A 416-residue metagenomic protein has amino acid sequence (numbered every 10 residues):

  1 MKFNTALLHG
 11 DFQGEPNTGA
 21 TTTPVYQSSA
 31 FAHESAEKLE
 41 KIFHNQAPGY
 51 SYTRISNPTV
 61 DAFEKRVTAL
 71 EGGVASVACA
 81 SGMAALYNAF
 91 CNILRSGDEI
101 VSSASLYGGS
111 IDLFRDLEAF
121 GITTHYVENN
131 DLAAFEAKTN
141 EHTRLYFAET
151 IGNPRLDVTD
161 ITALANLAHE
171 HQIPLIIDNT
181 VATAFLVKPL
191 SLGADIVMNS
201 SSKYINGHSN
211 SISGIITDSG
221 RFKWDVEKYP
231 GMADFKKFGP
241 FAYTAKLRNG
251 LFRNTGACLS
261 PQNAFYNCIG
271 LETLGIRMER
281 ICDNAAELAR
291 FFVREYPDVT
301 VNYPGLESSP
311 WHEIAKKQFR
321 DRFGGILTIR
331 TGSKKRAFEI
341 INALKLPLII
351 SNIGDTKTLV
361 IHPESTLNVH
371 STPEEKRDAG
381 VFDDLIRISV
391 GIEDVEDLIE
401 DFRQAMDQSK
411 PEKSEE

Functional and structural regions predicted by a protein language model:
M1-A47, E415-E416: N-terminal glycine-rich, Lys/His-bearing helix-loop that initiates the first secondary-structure elements of many
K2-N4, G10, P58, G354-D355 (+1 more regions): Positively charged, small/polar-rich N-terminal and surface patches that mediate targeting and assembly and bind
L7-P16, S76-Y296: Conserved PLP-enzyme active-site core in the AAT-like
A30, D218-F222, T331-K335: Short loop segments at secondary-structure junctions
A30, S35-Y87, G109-D116: Conserved N-terminal alpha-helix of the aminotransferase class I/II PLP-enzyme fold
R115-D116, T124-H125, E141-R144, K335 (+2 more regions): PLP-dependent enzyme catalytic core of the Aspartate aminotransferase-like
T255-A257, M278-S351, D355, S371-R377 (+1 more regions): Conserved small-domain helix->loop->beta segment predominantly found in fold-type I
Y266-I276, G324-G332, R387-G391: Short, well-ordered beta-strand elements within core beta-sheets of diverse protein domains
